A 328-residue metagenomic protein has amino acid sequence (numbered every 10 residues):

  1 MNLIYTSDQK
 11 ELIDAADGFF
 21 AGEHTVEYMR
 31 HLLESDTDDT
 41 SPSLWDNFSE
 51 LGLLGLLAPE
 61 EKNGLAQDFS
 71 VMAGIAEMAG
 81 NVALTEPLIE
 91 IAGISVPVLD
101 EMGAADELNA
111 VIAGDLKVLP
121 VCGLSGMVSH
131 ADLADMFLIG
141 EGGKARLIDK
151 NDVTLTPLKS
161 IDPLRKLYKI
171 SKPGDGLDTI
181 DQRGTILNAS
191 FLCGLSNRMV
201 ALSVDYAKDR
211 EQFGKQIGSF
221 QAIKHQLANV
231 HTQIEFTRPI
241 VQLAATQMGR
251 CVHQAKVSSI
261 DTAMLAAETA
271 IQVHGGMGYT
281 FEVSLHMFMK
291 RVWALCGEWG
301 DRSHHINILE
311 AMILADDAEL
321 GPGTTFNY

Functional and structural regions predicted by a protein language model:
M1-V82, M102, T185-Y328: Alpha-helical interface subdomain recognition
L84-G93, P97-A201, D205, G323-Y328: FAD-binding core of flavoproteins
